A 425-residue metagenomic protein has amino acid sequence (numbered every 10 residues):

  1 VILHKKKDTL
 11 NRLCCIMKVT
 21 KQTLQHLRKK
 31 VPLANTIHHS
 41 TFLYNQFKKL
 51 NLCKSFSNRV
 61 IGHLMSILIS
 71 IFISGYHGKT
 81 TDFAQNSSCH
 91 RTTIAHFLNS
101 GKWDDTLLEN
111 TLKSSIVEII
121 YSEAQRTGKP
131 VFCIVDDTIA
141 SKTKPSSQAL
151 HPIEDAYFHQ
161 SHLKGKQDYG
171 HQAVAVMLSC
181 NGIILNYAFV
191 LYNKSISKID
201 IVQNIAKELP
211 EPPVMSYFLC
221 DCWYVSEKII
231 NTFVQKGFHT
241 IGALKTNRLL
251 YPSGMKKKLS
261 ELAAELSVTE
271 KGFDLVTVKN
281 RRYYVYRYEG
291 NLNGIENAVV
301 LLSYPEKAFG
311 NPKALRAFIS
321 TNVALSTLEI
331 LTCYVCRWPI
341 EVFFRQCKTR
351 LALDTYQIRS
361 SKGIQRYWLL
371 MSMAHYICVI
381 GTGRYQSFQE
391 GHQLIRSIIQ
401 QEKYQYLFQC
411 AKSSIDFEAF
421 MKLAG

Functional and structural regions predicted by a protein language model:
K6, L13-K54, V60, L64 (+3 more regions): Single, function-defining residue in the core of a domain
G62-G75: Short, amphipathic alpha-helical "recognition" segments used to contact nucleic acids or chromatin
I69, V117-Y121, M177, Q203-P210: Generic structural signal for well-ordered alpha-helical scaffold segments
I73-N86: Short, charged amphipathic recognition helices of the HTH superfamily and cognate SANT/SANTA-like modules
Q85-F97: Short, basic interhelical loop/turn and adjoining N-cap of the next helix at nucleic-acid- or acidic-partner-contacting
A95-G101, G363: Short linear loop/turn motifs
S100-N181, R282-E289: Active-site-proximal, Lys/Arg-enriched surface segment that forms a nucleic-acid-binding/basic interface patch
